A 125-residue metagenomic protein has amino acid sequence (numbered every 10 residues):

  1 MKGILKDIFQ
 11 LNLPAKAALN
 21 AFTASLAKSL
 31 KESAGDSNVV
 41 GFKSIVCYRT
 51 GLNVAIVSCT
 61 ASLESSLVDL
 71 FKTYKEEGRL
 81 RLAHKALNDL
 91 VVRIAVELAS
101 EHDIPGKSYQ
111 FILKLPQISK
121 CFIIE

Functional and structural regions predicted by a protein language model:
M1, V40-S44, G106-S108: Hydrophobic faces of well-ordered beta-strands that scaffold small-molecule active sites in alpha/beta enzyme cores
M1-A24, L30-S33: Long, mid-chain structured domain cores
M1-L11, A55-R81: Active-site gating loops and adjacent loop-to-helix segments of metal-dependent hydrolytic enzymes
P14-A21, S25, S62, A83-L87 (+1 more regions): Alpha-helix N-cap and loop-to-helix initiation/capping positions
T23-V40, I94-L98: Short amphipathic alpha-helices and their capping/turn segments at secondary-structure boundaries
E32, C47, L52-V54, S100: Extended, H/D-rich, highly charged conserved domains that either
G51, S65-E125: Catalytic pocket-lining loop regions of alpha/beta-barrel enzymes, especially the amidohydrolase/enolase/GH5 lineages
